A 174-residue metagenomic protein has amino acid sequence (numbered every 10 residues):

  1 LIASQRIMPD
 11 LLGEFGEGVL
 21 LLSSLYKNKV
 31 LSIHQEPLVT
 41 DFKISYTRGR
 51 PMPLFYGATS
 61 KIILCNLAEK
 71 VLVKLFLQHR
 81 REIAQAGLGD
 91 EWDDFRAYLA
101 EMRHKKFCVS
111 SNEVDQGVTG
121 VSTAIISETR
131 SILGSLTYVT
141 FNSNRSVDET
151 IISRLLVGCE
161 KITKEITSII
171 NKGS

Functional and structural regions predicted by a protein language model:
L1-Q78: Amphipathic alpha-helical effector-binding/dimerization core of metabolite-sensing transcriptional regulators
P9-L12, V19-L20, E82-G89, K105-N112: Short helix-to-loop capping/linker segments positioned immediately adjacent to catalytic or ligand/cofactor-binding
L12, G16, V71, R103 (+2 more regions): Secondary-structure transition/hinge residues
G18, V109, I169-G173: Short, polar/charged, Gly/Pro-enriched helix-capping and turn/loop motifs at alpha-helix termini and inter-helix linkers
R80-I83, T140-N142: Short amphipathic alpha-helical interaction patches enriched in hydrophobic/aromatic residues with interspersed Lys/Arg
E82, C159-S174: Cysteine/selenocysteine-centered motifs that mediate thiol-based redox chemistry or coordinate metal-sulfur cofactors
L88-K161, E165: Extended hydrophobic
